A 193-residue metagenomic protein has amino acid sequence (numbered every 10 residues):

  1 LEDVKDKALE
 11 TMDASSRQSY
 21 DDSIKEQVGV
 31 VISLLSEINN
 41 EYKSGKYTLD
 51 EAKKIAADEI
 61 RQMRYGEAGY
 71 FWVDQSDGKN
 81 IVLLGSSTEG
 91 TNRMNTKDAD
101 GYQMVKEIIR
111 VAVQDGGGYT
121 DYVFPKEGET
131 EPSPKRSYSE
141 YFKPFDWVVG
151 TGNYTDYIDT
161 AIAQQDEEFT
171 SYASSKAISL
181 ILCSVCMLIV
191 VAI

Functional and structural regions predicted by a protein language model:
L1-I193: N-terminal membrane-sensor/transducer module of prokaryotic signaling receptors
